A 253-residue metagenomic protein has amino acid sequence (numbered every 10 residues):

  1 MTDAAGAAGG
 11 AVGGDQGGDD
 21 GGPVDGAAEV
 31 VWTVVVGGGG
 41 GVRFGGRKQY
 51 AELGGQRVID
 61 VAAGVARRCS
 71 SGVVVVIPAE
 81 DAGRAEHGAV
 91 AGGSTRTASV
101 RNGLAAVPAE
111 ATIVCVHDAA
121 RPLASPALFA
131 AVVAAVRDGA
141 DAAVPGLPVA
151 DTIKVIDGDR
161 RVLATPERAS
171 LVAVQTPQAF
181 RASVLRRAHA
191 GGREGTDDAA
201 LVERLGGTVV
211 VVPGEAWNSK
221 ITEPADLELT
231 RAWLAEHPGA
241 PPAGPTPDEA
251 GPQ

Functional and structural regions predicted by a protein language model:
M1-V34, D197-A199, A216-W217, P224-Q253: SAM-dependent methyltransferases
T2-A4, G22-E80: N-terminal glycine-rich phosphate-binding loop and ensuing alpha1 helix
A28, V107-T112, R137-G139: Glycine-rich phosphate-binding loop signature in dinucleotide/nucleotide-binding domains
V35, I59, G103, H117-D118 (+3 more regions): Residue-level signal for inorganic ion chemistry
R68-V73, A124-P213, D248-Q253: Conserved core of the sugar-phosphate nucleotidyltransferase
E80-H87, V155: Short loop/helix-cap segments at secondary-structure boundaries that form the rim of catalytic
R84-V114: Short phosphate-binding loop-to-helix
R96, A119-L123: Acidic metal-phosphate-binding loop of nucleotide-sugar-dependent transferases
